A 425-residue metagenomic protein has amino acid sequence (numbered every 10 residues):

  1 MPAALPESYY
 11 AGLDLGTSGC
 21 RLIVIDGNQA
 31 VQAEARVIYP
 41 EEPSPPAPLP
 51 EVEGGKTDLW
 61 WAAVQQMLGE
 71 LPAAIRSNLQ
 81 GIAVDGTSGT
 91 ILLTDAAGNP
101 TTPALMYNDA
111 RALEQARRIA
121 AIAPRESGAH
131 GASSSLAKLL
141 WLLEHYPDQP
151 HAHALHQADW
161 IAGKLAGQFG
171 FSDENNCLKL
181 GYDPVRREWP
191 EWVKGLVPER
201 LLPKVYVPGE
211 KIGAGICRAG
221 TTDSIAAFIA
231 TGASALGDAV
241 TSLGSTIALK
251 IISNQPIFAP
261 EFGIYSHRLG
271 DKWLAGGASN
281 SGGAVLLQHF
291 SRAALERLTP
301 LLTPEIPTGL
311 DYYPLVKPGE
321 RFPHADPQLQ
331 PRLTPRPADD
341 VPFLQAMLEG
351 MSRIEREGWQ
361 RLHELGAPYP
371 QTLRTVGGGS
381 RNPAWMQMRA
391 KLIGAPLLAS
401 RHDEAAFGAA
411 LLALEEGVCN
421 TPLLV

Functional and structural regions predicted by a protein language model:
M1-T102, P150-H153, G215-A219, Q387-L397: N-terminal glycine/serine-rich phosphate-binding loop of ATP-dependent small-molecule kinases, especially carbohydrate
P2-L5, A11-G12, L113, R117-A129 (+6 more regions): Active-site core segments that coordinate phosphate-bearing ligands/cofactors across diverse enzyme families
R76-L136: Active-site phosphate-binding/coordination module
L79, L201-L202, P370: Core-facing hydrophobic residues within beta-strands of well-ordered domains
T101-T102, N175-Y182: Glycine-rich phosphate-binding loop of ATP-grasp-fold ATP-dependent ligases
G167-N176: Enzymes and membrane/adaptor proteins characterized by extended Gly/Ser/Thr/Asp/Glu-rich, aromatic-dotted
